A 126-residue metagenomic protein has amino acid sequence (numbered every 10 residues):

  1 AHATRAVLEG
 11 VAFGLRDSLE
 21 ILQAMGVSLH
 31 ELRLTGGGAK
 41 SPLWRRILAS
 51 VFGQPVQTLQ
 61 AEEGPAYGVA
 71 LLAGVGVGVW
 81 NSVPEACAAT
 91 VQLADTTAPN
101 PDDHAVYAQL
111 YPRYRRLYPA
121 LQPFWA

Functional and structural regions predicted by a protein language model:
A1-A126: Glycine/Thr-rich phosphate-binding loops that ligate phosphate moieties of nucleotide and other phosphorylated ligands
